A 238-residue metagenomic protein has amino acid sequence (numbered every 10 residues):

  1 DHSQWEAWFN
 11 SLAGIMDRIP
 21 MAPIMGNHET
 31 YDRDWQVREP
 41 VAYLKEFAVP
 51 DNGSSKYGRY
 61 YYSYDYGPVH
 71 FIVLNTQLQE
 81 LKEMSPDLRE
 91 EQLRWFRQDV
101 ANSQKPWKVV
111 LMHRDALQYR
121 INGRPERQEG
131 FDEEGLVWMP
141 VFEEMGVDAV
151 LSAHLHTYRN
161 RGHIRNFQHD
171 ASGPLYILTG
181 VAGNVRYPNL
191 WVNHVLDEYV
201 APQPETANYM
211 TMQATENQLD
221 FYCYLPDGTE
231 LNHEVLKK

Functional and structural regions predicted by a protein language model:
H2-Q104, R124-D132, V137-W138, A149 (+2 more regions): Extended active-site neighborhood of metal-dependent phosphoesterases/phosphodiesterases
M21, K108, L219: Hydrophobic anchor at the start of a short beta-strand that flanks the dinucleotide cofactor-binding loop
N27, T76, M112-D115, H154-L155 (+1 more regions): Short, well-ordered beta-to-alpha junction loops that form the rim of enzyme active sites and present histidine/acidic
S103-I121: Short acidic, glycine-rich surface-loop motifs adjacent to enzyme active sites
L111, V147-Y158: Metal-dependent active-site segment of extracytoplasmic phospho-/sulfohydrolases and closely related
F142: A conserved, positively charged/aromatic
S152, N160, H233-V235: Residue-level detector of high-confidence beta-strand sites
L196-K238: A short C-terminal boundary segment appended to hydrolase-like catalytic domains
